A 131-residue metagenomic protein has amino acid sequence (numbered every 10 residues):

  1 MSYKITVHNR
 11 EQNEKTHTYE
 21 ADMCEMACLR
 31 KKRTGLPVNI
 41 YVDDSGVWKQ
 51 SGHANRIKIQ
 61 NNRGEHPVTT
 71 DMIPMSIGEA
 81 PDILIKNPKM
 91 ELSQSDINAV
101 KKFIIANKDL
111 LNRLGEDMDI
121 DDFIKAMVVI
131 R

Functional and structural regions predicted by a protein language model:
M1, M23-M26, M72-M75, M90 (+2 more regions): Detector for methionine-enriched segments
M1-I57: Short, charged/polar N-terminal "headpieces" of proteins
M23, L29, L36, L84 (+2 more regions): Generic detector of leucine side chains in alpha-helical contexts
L36-N98: A short, structured beta-strand/loop element
K89-R131: Short, compact, well-ordered microdomains
